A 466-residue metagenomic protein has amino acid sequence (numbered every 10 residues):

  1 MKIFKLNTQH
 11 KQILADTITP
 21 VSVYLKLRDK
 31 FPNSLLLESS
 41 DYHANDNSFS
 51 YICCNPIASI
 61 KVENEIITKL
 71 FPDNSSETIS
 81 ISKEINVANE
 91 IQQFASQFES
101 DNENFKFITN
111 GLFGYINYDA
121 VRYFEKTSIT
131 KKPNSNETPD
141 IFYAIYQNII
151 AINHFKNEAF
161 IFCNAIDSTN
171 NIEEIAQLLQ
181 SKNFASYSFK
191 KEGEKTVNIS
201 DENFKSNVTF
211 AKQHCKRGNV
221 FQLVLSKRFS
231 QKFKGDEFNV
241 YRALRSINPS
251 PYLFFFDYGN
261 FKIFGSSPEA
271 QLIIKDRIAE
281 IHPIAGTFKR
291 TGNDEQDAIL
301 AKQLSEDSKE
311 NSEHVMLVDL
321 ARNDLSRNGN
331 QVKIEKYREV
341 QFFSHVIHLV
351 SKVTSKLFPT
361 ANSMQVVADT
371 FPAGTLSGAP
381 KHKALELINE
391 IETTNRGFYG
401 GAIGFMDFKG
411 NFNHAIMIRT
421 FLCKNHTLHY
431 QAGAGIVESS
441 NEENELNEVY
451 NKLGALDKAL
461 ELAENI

Functional and structural regions predicted by a protein language model:
M1-I466: Extended alpha-helical targeting/anchoring segments, especially N-terminal organellar/secretory targeting helices
